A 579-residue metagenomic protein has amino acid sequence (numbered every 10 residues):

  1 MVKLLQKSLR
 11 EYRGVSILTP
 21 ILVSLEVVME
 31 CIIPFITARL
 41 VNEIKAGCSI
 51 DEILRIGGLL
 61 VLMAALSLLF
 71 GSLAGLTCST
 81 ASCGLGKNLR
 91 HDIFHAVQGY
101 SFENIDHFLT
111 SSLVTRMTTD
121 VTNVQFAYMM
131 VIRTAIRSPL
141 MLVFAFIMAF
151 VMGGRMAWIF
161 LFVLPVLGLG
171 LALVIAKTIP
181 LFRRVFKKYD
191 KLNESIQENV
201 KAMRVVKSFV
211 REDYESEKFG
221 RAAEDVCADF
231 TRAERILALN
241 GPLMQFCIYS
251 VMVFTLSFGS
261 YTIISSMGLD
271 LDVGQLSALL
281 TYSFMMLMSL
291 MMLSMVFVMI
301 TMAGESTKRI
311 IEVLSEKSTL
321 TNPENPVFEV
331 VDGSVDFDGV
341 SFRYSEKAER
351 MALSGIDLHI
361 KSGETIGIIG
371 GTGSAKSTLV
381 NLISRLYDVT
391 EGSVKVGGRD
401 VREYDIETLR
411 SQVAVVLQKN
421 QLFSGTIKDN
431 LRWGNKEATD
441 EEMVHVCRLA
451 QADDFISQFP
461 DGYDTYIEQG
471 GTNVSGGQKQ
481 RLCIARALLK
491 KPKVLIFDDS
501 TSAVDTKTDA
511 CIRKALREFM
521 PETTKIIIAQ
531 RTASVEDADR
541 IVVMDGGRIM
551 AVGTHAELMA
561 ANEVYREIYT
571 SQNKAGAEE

Functional and structural regions predicted by a protein language model:
R10, S16-L73, T77, F150-R155 (+1 more regions): Transmembrane helix-loop-helix hairpins at lipid-water interfaces of multipass membrane proteins, especially the type-1
R10-G14, G99-E103, T119-I132, I136 (+7 more regions): An intracellular "coupling" helix at the cytosolic face of ABC transporter transmembrane type-1 domains
G14-S16, L22, M63-S82, R133-L140 (+5 more regions): Alpha-helical transmembrane segments of multi-pass membrane proteins
I21, L25, M29-I33, G58 (+7 more regions): Hydrophobic alpha-helical transmembrane segments of ABC transporter permease domains
I21-L22, M29-N42, M63-T110, V114 (+11 more regions): Juxtamembrane helix-loop junctions of ABC transporter transmembrane domains
C48-G58, L62, M148-F162, R232-R309 (+1 more regions): Helix-loop-helix
F328-E579: ABC-type nucleotide-binding domain
